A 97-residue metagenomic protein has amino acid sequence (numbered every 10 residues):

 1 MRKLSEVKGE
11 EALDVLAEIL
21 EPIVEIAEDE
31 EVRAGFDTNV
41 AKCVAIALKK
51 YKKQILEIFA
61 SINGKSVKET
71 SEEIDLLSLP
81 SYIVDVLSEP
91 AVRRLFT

Functional and structural regions predicted by a protein language model:
M1-L48, K53, A60-T97: Charged interaction scaffolds used for protein-protein
